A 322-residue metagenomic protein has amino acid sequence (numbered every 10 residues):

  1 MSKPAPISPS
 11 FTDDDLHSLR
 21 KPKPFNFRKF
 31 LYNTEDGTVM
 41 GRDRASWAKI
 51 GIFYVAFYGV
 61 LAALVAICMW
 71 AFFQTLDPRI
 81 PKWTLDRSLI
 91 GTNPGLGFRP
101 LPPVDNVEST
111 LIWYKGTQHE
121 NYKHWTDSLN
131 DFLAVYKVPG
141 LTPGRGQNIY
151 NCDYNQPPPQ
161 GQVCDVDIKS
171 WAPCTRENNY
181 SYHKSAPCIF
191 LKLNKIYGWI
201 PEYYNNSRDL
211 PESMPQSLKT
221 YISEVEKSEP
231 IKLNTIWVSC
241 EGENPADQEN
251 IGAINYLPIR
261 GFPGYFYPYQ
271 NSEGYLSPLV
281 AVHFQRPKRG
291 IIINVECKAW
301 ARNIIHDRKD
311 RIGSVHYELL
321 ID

Functional and structural regions predicted by a protein language model:
M1-L16: Hydrophobic alpha-helical segments
P22-A45: Membrane-proximal N-terminal segments immediately preceding the first transmembrane helix
T38-I52, N93-L96: Juxtamembrane membrane-interface segments at transmembrane-helix boundaries in membrane proteins
K49-A62: Transmembrane alpha-helices of multi-pass eukaryotic membrane proteins
Q74-G91: Interhelical loop segments of eukaryotic multi-pass membrane proteins
S88-E243: Intrinsically disordered, low-complexity juxtamembrane tails/stalks of eukaryotic membrane proteins
E229-S277: Extended, solvent-exposed segments with strong compositional bias
P278-D322: Compact beta-sheet-dominated globular domain cores
